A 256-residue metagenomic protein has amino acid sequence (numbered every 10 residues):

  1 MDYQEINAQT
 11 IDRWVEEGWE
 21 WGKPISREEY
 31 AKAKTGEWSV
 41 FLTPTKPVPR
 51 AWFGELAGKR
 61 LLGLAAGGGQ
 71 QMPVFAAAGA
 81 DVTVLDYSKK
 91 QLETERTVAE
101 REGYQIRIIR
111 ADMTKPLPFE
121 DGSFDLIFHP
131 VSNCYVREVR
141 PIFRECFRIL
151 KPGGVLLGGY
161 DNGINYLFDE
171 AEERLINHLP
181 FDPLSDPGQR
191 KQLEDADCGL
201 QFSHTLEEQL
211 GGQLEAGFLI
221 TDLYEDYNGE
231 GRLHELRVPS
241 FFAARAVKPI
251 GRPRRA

Functional and structural regions predicted by a protein language model:
P24-K59: Conserved alpha-helix/loop element of class I SAM-dependent methyltransferases that forms part of the SAM/SAH-binding
K59-K115: Class I SAM-dependent methyltransferase SAM/SAH-binding core
T114-I127: A short acidic, Gly/Pro-enriched loop at the edge of an enzyme's catalytic core that lines a small-molecule cofactor
D125-R140: A short SAM/SAH-binding and catalytic strip from SAM-dependent methyltransferases
R140-V155: A short glycine-rich, Lys/Arg-flanked "PGG" loop and its adjoining helix->strand segment in the class I
V155-P187: Conserved class I S-adenosyl-L-methionine
L200-L223: Short alpha-helix
A216-F218, R232-A256: Core SAM-dependent methyltransferase catalytic element
